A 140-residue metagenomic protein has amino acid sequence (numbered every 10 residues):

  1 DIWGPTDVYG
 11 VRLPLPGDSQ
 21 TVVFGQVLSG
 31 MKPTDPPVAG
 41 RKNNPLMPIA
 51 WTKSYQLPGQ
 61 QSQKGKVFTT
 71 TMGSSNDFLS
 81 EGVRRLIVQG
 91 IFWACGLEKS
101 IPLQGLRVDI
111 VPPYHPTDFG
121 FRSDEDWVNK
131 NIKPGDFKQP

Functional and structural regions predicted by a protein language model:
D1-S62: Catalytic beta-strand/loop cores that center a nucleophilic Ser/Cys/Thr and support acyl-enzyme chemistry
F24-V27, T70-S74: Active-site-proximal beta-strand/loop segments in catalytic clefts of secreted hydrolases
P37-R41, G73-E81: Active-site rim elements
N43-L46, D77, V88: Surface-exposed substrate-engagement region within the catalytic domains of secreted or surface-exposed extracellular
M47, Q63-F68, N76: A short pocket-lining beta-strand/turn micro-motif at the edge of beta-sheets
Q63-V67, E98-P140: Long alpha-helical segments found as membrane-embedded helices
M72-G73, C95-E98: Cell-envelope and extracellular/periplasmic
V83-A94: Short amphipathic C-terminal alpha-helix that caps PH/PH-like domains
